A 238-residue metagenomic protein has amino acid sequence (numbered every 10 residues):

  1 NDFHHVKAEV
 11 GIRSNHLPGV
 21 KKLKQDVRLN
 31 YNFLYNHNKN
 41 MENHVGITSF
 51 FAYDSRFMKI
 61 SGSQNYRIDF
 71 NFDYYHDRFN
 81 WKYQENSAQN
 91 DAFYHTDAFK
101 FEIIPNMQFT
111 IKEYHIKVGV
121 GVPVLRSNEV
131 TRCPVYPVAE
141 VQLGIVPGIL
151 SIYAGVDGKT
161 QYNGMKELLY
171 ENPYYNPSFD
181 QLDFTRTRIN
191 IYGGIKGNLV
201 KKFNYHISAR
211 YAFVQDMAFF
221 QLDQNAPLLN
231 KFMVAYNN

Functional and structural regions predicted by a protein language model:
N1-F50, S55, Q89: Flexible loop and strand-edge segments within Gram-negative outer membrane beta-barrel domains
D2, N15, Y35-M41, Q89-H95 (+5 more regions): Outer-membrane beta-barrel proteins
D2-A8, M41-I47, H95-F101, T131-P137 (+2 more regions): Residues that define the transmembrane beta-barrel architecture of outer-membrane proteins
A8-H16, I47-F57, F72, I103-I111 (+2 more regions): Residues on the lipid-exposed face of transmembrane beta-strands in outer-membrane beta-barrel proteins
L17-Q25, R56-R67, H76-R78, I111-V118 (+2 more regions): Repeated loop/turn-to-beta-strand initiation elements of outer-membrane beta-barrel proteins
N30-N38, D73-Y83, P123-E129, Q161-N163 (+1 more regions): Sequence/structural signature of outer-membrane beta-barrel proteins
Q64-N80, T96-R126: Surface-exposed extracellular loop regions of Gram-negative outer-membrane beta-barrel proteins
H115-G119, P123-N238: Exposed, low-structure sequence patches enriched in small/polar residues
